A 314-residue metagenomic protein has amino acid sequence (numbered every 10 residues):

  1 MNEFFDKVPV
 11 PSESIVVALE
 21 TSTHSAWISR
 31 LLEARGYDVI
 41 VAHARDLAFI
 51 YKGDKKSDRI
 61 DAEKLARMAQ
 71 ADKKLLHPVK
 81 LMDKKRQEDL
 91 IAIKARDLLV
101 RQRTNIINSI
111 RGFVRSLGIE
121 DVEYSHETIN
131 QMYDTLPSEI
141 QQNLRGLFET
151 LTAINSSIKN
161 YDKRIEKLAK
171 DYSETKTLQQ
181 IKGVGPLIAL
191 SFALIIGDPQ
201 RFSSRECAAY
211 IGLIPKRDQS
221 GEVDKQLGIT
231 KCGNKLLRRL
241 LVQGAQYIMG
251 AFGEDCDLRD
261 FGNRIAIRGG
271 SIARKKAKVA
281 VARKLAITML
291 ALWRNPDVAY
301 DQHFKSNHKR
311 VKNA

Functional and structural regions predicted by a protein language model:
M1-V16: Short, basic/hydrophobic alpha-helical segments
A18-W27: Acidic, metal-coordinating catalytic cores used for nucleic-acid/nucleotide bond scission and strand-transfer chemistry
E33, I40-V79, M132-Y133, V223-C232: Short alpha-helix plus adjacent loop in nuclease-associated cores
M68-I110: Extended, highly charged alpha-helical segments
A92-T177, H308: Glycine-rich, often acidic, oxyanion-interacting loops/wings at catalytic, nucleic-acid, or phospho-protein interfaces
T177-Q180, P186, L190-R274: Phosphate-backbone recognition surface of nucleic-acid-processing proteins
E222, G262-A314: Low-complexity, acidic/Ser/Thr- and charged residue-rich accessory regions of DNA metabolism proteins
